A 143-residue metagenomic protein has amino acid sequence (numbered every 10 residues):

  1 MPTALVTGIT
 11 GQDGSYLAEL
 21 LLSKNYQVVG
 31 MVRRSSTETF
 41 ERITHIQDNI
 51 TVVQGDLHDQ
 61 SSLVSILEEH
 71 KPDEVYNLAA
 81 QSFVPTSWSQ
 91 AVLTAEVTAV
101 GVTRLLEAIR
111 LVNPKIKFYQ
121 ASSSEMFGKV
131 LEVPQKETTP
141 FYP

Functional and structural regions predicted by a protein language model:
M1-P143: N-terminal Rossmann-like NAD(P)+-binding domain of SDR-like oxidoreductases, especially those catalyzing
